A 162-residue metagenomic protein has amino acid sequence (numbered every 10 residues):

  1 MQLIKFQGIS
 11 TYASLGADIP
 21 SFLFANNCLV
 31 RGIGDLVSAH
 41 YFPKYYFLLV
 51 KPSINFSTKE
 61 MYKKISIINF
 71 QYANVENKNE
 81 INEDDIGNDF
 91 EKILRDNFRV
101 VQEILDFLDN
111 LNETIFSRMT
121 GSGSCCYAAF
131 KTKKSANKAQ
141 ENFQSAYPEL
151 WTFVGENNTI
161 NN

Functional and structural regions predicted by a protein language model:
Q2-F116, K131-N162: ATP-dependent small-molecule kinase catalytic core of the GHMP/sugar-kinase superfamily and closely related
R118-T120: Short glycine-rich phosphate-binding loop at a beta-alpha junction
G123-C126: Conserved glycine-rich beta-strand-loop-beta hairpin in the small C-terminal domain of fold type I
